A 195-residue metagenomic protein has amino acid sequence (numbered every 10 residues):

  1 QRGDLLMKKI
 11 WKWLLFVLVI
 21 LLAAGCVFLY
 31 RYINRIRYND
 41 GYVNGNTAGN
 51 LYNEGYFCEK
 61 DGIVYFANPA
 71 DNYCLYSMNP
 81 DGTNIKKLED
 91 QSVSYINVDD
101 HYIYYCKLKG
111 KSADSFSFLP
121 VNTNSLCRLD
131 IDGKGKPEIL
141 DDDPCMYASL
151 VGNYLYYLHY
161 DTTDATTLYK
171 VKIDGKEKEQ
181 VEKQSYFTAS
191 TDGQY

Functional and structural regions predicted by a protein language model:
L5-L22: N-terminal Sec-pathway targeting helices
I20-Y195: Sequence signature of WD/YWTD-type beta-propeller architectures
